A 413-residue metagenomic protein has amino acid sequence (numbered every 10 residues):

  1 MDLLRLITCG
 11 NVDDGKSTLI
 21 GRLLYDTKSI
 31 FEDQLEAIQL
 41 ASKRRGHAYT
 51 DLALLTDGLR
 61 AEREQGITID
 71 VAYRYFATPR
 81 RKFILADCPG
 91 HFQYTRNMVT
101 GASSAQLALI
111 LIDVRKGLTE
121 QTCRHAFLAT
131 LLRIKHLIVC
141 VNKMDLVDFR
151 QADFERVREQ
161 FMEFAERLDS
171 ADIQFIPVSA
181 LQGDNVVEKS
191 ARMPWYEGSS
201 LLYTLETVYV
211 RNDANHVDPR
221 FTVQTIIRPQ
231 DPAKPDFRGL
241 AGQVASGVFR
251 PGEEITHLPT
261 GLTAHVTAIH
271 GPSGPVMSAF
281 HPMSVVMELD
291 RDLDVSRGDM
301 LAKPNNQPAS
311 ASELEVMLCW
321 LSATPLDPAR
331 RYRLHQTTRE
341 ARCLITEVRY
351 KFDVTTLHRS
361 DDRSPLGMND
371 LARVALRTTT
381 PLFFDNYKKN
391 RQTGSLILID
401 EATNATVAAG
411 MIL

Functional and structural regions predicted by a protein language model:
M1-C9, D14-T18, T78-P79, P229-L413: C-terminal effector/interaction modules appended to NTPase cores
M1-Q93, A105: P-loop NTPase switch module centered on the Walker A-proximal segment
D13, L19, I38, G66 (+12 more regions): Residue-level signature of catalytic and energy-coupling elements of molecular machines, predominantly ATP/GTP-dependent
D14, Y25-D26, H91-F92, R115-T119 (+5 more regions): Conserved nucleotide-binding/hydrolysis micro-motifs of P-loop NTPases
L19-L23, A37, N97, R124-L128 (+2 more regions): Alpha-helical scaffold elements adjacent to nucleotide-binding pockets in ATP/GTP-utilizing enzyme cores
R45-T50, D57-I69, F164-I173, E206-P219 (+5 more regions): Active-site phosphate-binding and catalytic loops of NTP-dependent enzymes
R81-F83, C88-Y94, A102-A126, L131-E155: Conserved Switch II/interswitch segment of TRAFAC-class P-loop GTPases
K135, V147-D218: Canonical P-loop GTPase G-domain recognition
